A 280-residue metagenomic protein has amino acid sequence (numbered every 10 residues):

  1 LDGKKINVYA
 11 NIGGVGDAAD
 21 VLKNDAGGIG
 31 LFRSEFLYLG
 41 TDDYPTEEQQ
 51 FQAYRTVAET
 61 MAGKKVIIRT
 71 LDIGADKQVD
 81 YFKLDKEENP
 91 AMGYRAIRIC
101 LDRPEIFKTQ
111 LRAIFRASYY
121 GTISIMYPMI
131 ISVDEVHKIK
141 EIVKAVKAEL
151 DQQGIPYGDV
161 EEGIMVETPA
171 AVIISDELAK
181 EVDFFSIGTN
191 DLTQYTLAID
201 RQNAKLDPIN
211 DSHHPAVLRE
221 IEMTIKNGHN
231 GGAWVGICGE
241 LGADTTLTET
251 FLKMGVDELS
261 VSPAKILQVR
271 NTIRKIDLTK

Functional and structural regions predicted by a protein language model:
L1-K280: Conserved alpha/beta-domain cores
